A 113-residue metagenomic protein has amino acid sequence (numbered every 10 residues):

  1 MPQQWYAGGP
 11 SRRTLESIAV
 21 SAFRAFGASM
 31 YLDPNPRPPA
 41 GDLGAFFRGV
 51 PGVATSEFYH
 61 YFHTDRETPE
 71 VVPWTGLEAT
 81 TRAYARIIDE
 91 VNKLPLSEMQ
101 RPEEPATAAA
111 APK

Functional and structural regions predicted by a protein language model:
M1-H60, P73: Metal-dependent peptidase/peptidase-like ectodomains
H60-K113: His/Asp/Glu-rich mid-to-C-terminal helical/loop segments that flank catalytic regions of hydrolases
